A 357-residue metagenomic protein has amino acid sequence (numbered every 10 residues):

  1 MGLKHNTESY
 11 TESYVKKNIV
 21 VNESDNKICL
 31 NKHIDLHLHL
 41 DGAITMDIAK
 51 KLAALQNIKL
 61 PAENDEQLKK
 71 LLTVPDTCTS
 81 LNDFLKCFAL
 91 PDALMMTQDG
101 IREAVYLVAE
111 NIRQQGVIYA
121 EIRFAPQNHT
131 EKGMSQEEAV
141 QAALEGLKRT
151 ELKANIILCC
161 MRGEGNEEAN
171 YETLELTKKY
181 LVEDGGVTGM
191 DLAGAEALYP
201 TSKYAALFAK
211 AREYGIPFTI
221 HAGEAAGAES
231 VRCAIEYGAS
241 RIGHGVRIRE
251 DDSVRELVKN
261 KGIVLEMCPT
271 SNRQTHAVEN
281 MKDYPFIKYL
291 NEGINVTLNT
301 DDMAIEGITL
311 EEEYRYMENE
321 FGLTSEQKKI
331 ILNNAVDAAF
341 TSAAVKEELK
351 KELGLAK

Functional and structural regions predicted by a protein language model:
G2, Y10-I216, A225-S230, E236 (+3 more regions): Metal-cofactor-binding active-site regions of metalloenzymes
H5: Cationic, low-complexity basic patches in intrinsically disordered or flexible, solvent-exposed regions
